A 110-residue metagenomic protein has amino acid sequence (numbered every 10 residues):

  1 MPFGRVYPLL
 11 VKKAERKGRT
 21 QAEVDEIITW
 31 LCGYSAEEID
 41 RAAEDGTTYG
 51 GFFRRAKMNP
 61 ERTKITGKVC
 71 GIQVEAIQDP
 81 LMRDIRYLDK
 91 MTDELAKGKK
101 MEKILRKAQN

Functional and structural regions predicted by a protein language model:
M1-N110: A charge-rich, low-complexity, intrinsically flexible signal that marks solvent-exposed coils, linkers, repeats
